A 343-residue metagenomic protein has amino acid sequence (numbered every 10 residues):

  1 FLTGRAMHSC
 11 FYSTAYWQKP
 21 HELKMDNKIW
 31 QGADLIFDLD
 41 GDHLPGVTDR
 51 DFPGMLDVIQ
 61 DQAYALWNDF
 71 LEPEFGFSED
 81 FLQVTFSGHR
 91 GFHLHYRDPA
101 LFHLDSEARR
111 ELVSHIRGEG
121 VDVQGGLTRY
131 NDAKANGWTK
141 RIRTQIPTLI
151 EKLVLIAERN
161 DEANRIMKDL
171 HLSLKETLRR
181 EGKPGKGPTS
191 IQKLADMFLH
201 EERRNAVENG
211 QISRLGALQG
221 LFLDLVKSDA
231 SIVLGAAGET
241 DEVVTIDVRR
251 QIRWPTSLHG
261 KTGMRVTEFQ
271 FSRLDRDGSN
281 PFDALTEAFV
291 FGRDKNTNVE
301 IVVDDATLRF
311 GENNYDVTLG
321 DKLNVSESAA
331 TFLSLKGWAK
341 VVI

Functional and structural regions predicted by a protein language model:
F1-S87, P99-S106, E111, G118-A230 (+3 more regions): Signature for HUH/AEP ssDNA processing cores
L35, F92, I252: Residue-level detector of short, conserved catalytic/binding motifs and their immediate flanks
H89-G91, S328: A generic structural motif
F92-D98: A short beta-strand motif that forms the metal-chelation/ATP-contact edge of phosphoryl-transfer active sites
E239, I246-R249, P255-V266, R276-A329: C-terminal accessory/binding modules appended to enzymatic or scaffolding proteins
S272-L274: Acidic/His-leaning functional-site neighborhoods
F332-L333: Basic amphipathic alpha-helical segments that dock to polyanions
G337-I343: A short, conserved structural fragment
